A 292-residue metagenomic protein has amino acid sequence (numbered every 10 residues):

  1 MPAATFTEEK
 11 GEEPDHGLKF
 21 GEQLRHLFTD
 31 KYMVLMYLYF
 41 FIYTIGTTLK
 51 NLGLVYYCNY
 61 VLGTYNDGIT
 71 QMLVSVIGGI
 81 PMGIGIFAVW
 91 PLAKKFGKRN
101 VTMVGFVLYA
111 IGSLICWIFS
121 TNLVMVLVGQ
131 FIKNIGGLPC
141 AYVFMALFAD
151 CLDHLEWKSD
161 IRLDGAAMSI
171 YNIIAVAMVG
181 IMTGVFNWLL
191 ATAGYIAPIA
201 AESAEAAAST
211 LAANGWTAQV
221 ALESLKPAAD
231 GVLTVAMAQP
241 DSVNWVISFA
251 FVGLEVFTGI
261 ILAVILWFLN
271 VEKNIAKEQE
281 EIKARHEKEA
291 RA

Functional and structural regions predicted by a protein language model:
M1-V55, N59-T64, I247-A292: Intracellular loop-helix junctions on the cytosolic face of multi-pass helical membrane proteins
F41, V124-L147: Hydrophobic core of transmembrane alpha-helices in multi-pass small-molecule transporters, especially MFS/SLC-type
V61-P81, S242-F249: Loop-to-transmembrane helix entry
I84-K98: Helix-to-loop junctions at the C-terminal end of transmembrane segments in multipass secondary transporters
K94-F106, E156-L163: Cytoplasmic membrane-interface "Motif A"-like loop-to-helix N-cap segments of 12-TM Major Facilitator Superfamily
V107-V126: C-terminal ends and interior cores of transmembrane alpha-helices in multi-pass membrane transporters/permeases
I161-G194: A late C-terminal transmembrane helix in Major Facilitator Superfamily
W188-G259: A membrane-interface helix-boundary motif in multi-pass transporters
